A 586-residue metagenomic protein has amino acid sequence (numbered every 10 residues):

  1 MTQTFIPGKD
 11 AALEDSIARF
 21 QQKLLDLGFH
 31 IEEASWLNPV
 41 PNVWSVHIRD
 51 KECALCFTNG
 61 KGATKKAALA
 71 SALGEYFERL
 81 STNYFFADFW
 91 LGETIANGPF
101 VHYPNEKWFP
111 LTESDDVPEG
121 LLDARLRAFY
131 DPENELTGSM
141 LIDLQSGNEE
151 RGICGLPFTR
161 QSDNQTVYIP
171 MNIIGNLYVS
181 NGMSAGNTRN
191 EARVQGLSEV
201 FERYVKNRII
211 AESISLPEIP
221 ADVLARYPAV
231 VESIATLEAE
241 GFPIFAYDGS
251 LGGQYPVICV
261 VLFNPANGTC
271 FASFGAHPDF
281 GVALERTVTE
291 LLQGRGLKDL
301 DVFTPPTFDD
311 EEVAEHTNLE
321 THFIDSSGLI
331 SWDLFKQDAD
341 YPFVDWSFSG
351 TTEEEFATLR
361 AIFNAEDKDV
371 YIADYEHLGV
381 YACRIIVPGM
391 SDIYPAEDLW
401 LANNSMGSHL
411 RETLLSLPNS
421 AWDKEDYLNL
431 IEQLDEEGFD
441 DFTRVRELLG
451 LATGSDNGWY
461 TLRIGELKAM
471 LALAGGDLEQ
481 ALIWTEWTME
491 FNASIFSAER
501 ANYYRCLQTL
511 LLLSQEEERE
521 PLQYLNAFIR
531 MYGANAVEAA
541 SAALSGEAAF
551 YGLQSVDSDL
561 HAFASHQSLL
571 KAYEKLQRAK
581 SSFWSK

Functional and structural regions predicted by a protein language model:
M1-K586: Helix-biased "structured C-terminal domain" signature
